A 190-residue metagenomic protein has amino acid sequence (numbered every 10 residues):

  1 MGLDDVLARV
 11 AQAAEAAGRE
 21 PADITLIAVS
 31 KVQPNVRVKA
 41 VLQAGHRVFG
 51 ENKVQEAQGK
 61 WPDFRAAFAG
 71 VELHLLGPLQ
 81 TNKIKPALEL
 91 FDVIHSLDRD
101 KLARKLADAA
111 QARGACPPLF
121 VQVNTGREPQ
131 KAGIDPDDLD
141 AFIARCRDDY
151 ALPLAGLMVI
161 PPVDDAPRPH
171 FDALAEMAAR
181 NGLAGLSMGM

Functional and structural regions predicted by a protein language model:
M1-M190: Conserved alpha/beta-domain cores
